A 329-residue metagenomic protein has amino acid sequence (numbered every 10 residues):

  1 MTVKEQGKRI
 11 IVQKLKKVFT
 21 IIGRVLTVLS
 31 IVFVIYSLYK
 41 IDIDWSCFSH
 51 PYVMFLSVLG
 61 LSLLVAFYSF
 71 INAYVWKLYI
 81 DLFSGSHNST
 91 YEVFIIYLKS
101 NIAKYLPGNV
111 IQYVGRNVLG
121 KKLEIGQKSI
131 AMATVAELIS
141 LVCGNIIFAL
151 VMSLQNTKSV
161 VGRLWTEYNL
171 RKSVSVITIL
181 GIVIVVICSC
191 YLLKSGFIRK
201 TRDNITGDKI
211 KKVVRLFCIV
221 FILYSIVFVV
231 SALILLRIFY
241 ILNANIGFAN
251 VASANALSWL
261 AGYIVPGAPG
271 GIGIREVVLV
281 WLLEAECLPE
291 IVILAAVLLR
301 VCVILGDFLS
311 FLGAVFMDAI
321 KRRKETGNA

Functional and structural regions predicted by a protein language model:
M1-L98, L154-V265, L288-P289, L294-V297 (+1 more regions): Predominantly cytoplasmic-facing regulatory/coupling regions of multi-pass membrane proteins
T90-I95, N109-V114, K121-L138, L288-L298: Membrane-interface alpha-helices at helix entry/exit sites of multi-pass transporters
K99-L106, A256-I272, E276: Transmembrane alpha-helix interface/packing and boundary motifs in multi-pass membrane proteins, characterized by
I102-P107, K121, A131-A149, S153 (+2 more regions): Membrane-embedded alpha-helical segments of transport systems, primarily multispan ion/solute transporters
K104, V118, G207-D208: Long, hydrophobic/aromatic-enriched structural stretches that serve as scaffold segments
V110-K121, A268-E284: Re-entrant/interfacial helical elements at transmembrane boundaries that shape and gate the permeation pathway
V114-G115, A133-T134, A149-Q155, G270-I274 (+2 more regions): Juxtamembrane/interface motifs at transmembrane-helix termini
